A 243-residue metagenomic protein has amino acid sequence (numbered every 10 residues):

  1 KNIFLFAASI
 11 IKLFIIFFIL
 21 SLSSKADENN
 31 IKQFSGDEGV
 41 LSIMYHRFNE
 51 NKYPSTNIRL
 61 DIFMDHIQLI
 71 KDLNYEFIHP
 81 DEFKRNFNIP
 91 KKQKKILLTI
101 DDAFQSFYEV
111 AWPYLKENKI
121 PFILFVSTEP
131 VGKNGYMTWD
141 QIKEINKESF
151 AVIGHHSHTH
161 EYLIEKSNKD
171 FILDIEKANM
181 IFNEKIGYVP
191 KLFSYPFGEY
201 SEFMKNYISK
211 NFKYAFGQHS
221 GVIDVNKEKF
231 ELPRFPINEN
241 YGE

Functional and structural regions predicted by a protein language model:
K1-S9: N-terminal Sec-pathway targeting helices
I11-I16: Hydrophobic membrane-insertion alpha-helices, especially the h-region of bacterial N-terminal signal peptides
L22-I96, E243: N-terminal pre-catalytic segment of deacetylase/amide-hydrolase enzymes
D27-K32, D140-Q141, F216-D224: Intrinsically disordered, low-complexity boundary segments flanking structured domains
E38-Y53, F87, K92-I96, Q105-F203 (+2 more regions): Metal-dependent polysaccharide deacetylase catalytic core of the NodB/CE4 family, i.e., the active-site-bearing domain
I58-P90, N183-K185, K205, S209-E239: C-terminal domain-boundary segment and adjacent tail
H79-P80, L124, H155, L192 (+2 more regions): A generic structural-conservation signal
D101-D102: Noncatalytic alpha-helical scaffolds and linker/capping helices
